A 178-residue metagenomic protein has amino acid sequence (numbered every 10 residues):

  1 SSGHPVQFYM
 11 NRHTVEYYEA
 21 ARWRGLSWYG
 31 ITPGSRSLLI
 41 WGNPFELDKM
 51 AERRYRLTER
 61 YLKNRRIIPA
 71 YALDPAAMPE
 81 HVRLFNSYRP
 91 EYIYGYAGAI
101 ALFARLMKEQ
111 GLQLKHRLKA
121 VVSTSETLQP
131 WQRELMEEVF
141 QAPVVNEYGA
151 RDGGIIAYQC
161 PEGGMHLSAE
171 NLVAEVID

Functional and structural regions predicted by a protein language model:
S1-M10: Conserved adenylation A10 loop of the ANL superfamily
G3, G30-G34, R89: Short, solvent-exposed loop/edge-beta patches enriched in aromatic
Y9-N11, W41, Y96-A97, Y148: Glycine-rich, histidine-containing beta strand-loop boundary motifs that form or position
H13, S35, K119: Nucleotide donor/acceptor-binding cores
H13-E19: Active-site neighborhood of HAD-like aspartate-dependent phosphohydrolases
E19-A20, P130: A generic alpha-helix surface/boundary motif
R22-E59, I68-Y71, S125: Conserved AMP-binding loop of ANL adenylate-forming enzymes
R60-D178: Active-site glycine/GP-rich loop and adjacent strand/helix microenvironment that borders small-molecule binding pockets
